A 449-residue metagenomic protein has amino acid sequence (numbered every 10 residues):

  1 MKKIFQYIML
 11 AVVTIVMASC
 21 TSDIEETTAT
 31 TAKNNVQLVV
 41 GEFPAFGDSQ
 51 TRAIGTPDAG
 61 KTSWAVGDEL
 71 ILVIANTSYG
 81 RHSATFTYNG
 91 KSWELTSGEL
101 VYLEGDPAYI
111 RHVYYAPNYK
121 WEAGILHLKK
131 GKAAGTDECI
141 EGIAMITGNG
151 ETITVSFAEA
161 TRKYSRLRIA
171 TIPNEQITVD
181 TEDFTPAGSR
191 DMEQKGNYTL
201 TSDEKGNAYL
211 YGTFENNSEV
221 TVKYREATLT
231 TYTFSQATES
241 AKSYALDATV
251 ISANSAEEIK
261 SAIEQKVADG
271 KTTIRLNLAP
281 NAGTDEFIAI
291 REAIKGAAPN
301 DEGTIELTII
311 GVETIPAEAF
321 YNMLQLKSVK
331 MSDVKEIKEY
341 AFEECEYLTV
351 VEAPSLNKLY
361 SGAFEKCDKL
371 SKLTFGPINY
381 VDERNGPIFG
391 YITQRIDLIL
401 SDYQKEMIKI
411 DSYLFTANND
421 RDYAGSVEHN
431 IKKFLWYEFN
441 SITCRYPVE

Functional and structural regions predicted by a protein language model:
K2-L10, M17-S252, E257-Q265, D368: Sec-type signal peptide cleavage vicinity
T31, D269-G270, P299-G303: Short helix-terminating capping/connector loops at secondary-structure junctions
V66, D106-R111, A123, G206 (+6 more regions): A composition-driven surface/loop motif
I251-A293: N-terminal segments that cap or nucleate solenoid repeat domains
T273-N281, E302-T314, L324-E336, E346-K358 (+5 more regions): Structural signature of tandem-repeat unit edges
D285-G296, I315-L324: Extracellular beta-strand-rich solenoid/capping regions of secreted or surface-exposed proteins that bind or remodel
E292-E306: Beta-solenoid repeat scaffold
E318, K338-A341, Y360-A363: Consensus positions within tandem repeat domains that build extended binding/scaffold surfaces
